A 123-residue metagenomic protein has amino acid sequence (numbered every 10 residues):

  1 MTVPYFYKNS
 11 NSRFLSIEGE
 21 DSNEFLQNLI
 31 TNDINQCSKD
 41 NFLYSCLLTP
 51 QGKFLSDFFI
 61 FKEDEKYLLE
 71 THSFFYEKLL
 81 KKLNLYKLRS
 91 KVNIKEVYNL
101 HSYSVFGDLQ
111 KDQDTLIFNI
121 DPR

Functional and structural regions predicted by a protein language model:
M1-R123: Basic, glycine/lysine-rich polyanion-binding surfaces/domains
